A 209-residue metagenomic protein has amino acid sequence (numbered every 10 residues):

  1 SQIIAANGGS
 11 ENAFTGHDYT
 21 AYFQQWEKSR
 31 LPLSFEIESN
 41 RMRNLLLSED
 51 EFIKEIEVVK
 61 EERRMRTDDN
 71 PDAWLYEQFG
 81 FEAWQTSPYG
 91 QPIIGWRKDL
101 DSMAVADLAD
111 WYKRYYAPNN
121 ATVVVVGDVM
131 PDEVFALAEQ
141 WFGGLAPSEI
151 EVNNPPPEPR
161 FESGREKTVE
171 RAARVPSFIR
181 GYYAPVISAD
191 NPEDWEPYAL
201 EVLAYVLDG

Functional and structural regions predicted by a protein language model:
S1, F35, I53-I56, K60 (+2 more regions): Hydrophobic face of alpha-helices
S1-R30, M65-N120, G144-D190, D208-G209: Non-catalytic beta-strand/loop surface segments
Q25-I56, D194, V206-G209: M16/insulysin-pitrilysin zinc metalloprotease superfamily fold
P32-S34, D69, A136, D190-E196: Solvent-exposed, non-transmembrane alpha-helical starts
N44, S48, P131-D132, P147-S148 (+1 more regions): Short beta-strands and strand-coil junctions in structured, solvent-facing domains, enriched
D50-E57, R64, N70-E77, V129: Non-catalytic accessory/assembly modules
I56, V105-W141: Non-catalytic, conformational "gating/processing" segments within enzyme and secreted inhibitor domains
